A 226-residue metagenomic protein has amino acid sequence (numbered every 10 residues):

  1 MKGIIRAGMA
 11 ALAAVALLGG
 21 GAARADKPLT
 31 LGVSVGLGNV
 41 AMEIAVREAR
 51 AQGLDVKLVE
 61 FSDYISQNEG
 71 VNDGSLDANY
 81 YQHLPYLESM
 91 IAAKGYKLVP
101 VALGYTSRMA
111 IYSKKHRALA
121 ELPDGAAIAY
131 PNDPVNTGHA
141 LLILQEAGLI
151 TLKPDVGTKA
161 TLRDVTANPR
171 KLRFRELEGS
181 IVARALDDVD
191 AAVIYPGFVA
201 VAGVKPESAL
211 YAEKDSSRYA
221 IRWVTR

Functional and structural regions predicted by a protein language model:
M1-A10: Bacterial N-terminal signal peptides that target proteins for export
G21-T30, A49-L54, L119-G125: Immediate post-signal peptide segment of exported/extracytoplasmic ligand-binding proteins
V35-K57: Short, polar/charged alpha-helical segment
G36, E60-Y64, G74-E88, Y105 (+3 more regions): Beta->alpha turn/N-cap motifs
L58-E69, V156-R184: Short helix-initiation/N-cap motifs at beta->coil->alpha
S89-V101, K115-H116, D188, V193 (+1 more regions): Ligand-binding "clamshell"
V101-T151: A conserved helix-loop-strand patch within extracytoplasmic ligand-binding domains of the periplasmic binding
L103-Y112, A200-R226: Periplasmic-binding protein-like
